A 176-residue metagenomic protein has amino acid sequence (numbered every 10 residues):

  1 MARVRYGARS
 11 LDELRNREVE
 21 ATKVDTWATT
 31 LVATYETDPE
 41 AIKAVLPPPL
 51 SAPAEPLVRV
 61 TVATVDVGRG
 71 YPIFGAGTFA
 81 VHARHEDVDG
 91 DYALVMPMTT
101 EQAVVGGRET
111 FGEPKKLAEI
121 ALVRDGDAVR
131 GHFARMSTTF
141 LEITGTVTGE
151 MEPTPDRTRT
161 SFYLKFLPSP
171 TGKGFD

Functional and structural regions predicted by a protein language model:
M1-F74: N-terminal domain-onset segments
R3, R84-D89, E119-L122: A contiguous strand-loop segment
D12, D25, D38, D66 (+4 more regions): Acidic-enriched, low-complexity/disordered segments with a strong bias for Aspartate over Glutamate
L31-A33, F79, G131: Hydrophobic residues positioned within well-ordered beta-strands of beta-sheet architectures
V65-F111: Hydrophobic/aromatic-rich structural module bridging two neighboring secondary-structure elements via a short loop
D91-D176: Internal, well-folded beta-alpha domain core
